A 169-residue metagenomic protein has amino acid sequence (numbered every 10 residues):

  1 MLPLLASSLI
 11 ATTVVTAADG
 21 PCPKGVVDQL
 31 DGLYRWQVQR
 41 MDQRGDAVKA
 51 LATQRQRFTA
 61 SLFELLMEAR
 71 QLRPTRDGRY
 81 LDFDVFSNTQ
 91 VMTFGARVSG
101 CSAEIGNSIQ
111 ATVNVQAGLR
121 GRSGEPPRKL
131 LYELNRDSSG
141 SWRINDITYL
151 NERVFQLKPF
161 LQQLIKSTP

Functional and structural regions predicted by a protein language model:
L2-T12: Bacterial N-terminal signal peptides
T12-K49: Short, low-complexity N-terminal intrinsically disordered segments enriched in polar/charged residues
P21-P23, G100-E104, R143: Sequence contexts marking disulfide-bonded cysteines in secreted/extracellular proteins
L30, L51-F58, E68, S102-S108 (+1 more regions): Localized chelating/binding microdomains that coordinate divalent metal ions or stabilize phosphate-bearing
G32-R44, R57, S61, L65 (+3 more regions): Structured segments of extracytoplasmic/periplasmic soluble domains in secreted or envelope-associated proteins
T59-E125: Surface-exposed, charged secondary-structure patches
N107-Q110, N114, G118-K129, D137 (+1 more regions): Low-complexity, intrinsically disordered terminal/linker segments enriched in charged and Gly/Pro repeats
